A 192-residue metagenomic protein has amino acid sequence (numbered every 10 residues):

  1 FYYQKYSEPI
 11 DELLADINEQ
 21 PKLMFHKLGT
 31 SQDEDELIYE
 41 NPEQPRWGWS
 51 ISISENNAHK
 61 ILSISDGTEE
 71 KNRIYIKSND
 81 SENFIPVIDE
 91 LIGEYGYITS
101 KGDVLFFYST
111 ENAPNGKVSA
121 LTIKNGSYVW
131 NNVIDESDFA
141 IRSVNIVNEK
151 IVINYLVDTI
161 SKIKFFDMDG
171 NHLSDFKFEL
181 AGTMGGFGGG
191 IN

Functional and structural regions predicted by a protein language model:
F1-N192: Peripheral, non-catalytic segments that deliver or gate enzyme domains
